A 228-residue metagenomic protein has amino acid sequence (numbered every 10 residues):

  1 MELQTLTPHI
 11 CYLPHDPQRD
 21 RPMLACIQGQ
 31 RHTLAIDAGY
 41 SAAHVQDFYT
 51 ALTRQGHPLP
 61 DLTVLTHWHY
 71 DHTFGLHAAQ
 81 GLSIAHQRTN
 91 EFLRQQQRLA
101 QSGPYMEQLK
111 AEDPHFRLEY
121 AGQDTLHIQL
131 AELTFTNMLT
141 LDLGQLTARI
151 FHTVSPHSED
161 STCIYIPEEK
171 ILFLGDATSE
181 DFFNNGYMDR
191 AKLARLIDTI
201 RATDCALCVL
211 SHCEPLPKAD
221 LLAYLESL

Functional and structural regions predicted by a protein language model:
L3-T50, T162-D176: Conserved beta-strand hairpin/beta-sheet module of binuclear metal-dependent hydrolase folds, prominently
T7, P14-D16, Q87, V154 (+1 more regions): Residues at the C-termini of beta-strands that transition into short coil/loop
T33-L34, Y40-A42, T140, T147-L222: Metallo-beta-lactamase
A43-T89, R201-L207: Active-site metal-binding motif and surrounding structural segment of the metallo-beta-lactamase
D47, G75-A78, Q97, G186 (+1 more regions): Short amphipathic alpha-helical segments
Q87-F92, T178: Short, acidic/turn-prone active-site loops that include or flank metal/cofactor- and phosphate-binding residues
R94-F151, R201: Metallo-beta-lactamase
